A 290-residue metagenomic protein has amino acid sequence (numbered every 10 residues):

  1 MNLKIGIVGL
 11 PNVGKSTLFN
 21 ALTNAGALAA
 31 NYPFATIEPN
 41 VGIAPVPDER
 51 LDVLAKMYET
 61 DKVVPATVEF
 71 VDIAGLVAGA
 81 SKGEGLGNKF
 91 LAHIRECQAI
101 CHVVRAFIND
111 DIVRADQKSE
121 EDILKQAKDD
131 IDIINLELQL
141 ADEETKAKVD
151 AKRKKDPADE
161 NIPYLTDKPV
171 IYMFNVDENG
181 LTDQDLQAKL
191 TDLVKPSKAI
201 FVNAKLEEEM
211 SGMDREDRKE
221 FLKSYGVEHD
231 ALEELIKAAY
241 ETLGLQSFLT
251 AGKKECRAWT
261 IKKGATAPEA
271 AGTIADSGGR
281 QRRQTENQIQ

Functional and structural regions predicted by a protein language model:
M1-D111, K128: Conserved G1/Walker A P-loop phosphate-binding module
N2-V8, V13, F19, A147-Q290: C-terminal-of-GTPase-core extension/linker across diverse P-loop GTPases
N24, K56, A92, E96 (+4 more regions): Short, intrinsically disordered, mixed-charge
V41-V46, A78, Q117, L245 (+1 more regions): Short amphipathic alpha-helical patches
D48, K128, L140, H229 (+2 more regions): Electropositive phosphate-/nucleotide-binding environments in soluble metabolic enzymes
K62-V64, N88-A92, E120-D132, L190-L193 (+3 more regions): Short, low-complexity, polar/charged sequence segments that are solvent-exposed and flexible
S81-M173, D177, L181-A188: Phosphate/Mg2+-binding loops and adjacent switch elements in nucleotide/diphosphate-handling enzyme cores
